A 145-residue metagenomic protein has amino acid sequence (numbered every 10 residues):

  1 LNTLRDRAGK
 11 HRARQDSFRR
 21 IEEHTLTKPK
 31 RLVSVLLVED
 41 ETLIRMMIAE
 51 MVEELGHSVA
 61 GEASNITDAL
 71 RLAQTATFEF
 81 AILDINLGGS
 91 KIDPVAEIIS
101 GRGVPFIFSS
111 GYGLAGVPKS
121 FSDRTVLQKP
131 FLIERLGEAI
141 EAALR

Functional and structural regions predicted by a protein language model:
L1-S34, T67, L132-R145: Non-catalytic signal-transmission and effector/linker regions of two-component phosphorelay proteins
E39: Conserved acidic carboxylate
T42-G61: Two-component/phosphorelay signaling modules centered on CheY-like receiver
E62-F80: Acidic, metal-coordinating helix/loop segments flanking the phosphotransfer/catalytic sites of two-component signaling
D84: Active-site residues of response regulator receiver
S90-V104: Short amphipathic alpha-helix used as the core "switch/output" element in two-component signaling
K129: A Lys-centered signature of the CheY-like receiver
